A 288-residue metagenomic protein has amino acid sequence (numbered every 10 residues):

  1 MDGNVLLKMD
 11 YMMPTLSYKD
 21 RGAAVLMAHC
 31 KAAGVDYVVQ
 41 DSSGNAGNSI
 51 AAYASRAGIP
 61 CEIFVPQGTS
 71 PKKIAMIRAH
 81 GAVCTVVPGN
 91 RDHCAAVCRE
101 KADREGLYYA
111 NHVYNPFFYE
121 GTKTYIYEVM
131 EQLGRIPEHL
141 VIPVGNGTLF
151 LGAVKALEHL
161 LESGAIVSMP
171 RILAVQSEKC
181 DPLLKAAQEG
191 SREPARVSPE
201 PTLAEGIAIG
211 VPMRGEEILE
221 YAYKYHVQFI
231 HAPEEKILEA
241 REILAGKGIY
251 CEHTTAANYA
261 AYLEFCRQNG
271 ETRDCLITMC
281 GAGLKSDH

Functional and structural regions predicted by a protein language model:
M1-H288: PLP-dependent amino-acid enzyme catalytic core
